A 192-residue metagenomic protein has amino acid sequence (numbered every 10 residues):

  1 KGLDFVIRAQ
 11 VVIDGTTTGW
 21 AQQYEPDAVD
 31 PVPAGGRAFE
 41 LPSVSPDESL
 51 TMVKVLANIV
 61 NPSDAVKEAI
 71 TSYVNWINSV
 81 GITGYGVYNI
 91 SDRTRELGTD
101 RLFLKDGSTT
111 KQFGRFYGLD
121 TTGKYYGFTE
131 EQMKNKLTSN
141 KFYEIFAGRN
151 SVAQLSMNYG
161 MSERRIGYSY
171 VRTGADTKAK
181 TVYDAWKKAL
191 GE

Functional and structural regions predicted by a protein language model:
K1-S43: Active-site cradle of extracellular carbohydrate-active enzymes
D30, E40, D47-E192: Terminal, non-catalytic domain-edge segments
